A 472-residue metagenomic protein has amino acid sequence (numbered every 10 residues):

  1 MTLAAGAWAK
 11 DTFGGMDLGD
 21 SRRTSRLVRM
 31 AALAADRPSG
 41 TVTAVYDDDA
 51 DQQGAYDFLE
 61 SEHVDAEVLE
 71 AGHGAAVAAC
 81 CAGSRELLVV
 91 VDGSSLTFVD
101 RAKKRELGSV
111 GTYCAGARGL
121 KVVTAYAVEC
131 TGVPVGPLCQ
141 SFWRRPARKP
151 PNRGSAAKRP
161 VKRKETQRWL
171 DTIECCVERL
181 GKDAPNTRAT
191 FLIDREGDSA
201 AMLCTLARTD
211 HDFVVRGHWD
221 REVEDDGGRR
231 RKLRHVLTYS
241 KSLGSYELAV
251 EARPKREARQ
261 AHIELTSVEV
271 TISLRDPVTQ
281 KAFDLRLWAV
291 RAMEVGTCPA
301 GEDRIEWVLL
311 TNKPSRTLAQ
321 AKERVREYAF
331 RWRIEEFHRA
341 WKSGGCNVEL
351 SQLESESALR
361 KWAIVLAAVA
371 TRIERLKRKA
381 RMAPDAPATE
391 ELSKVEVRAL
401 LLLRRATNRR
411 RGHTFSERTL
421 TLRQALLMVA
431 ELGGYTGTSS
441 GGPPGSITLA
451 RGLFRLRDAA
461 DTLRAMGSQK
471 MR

Functional and structural regions predicted by a protein language model:
M1-E106, C114-K121, A127-R472: Single, function-defining residue in the core of a domain
